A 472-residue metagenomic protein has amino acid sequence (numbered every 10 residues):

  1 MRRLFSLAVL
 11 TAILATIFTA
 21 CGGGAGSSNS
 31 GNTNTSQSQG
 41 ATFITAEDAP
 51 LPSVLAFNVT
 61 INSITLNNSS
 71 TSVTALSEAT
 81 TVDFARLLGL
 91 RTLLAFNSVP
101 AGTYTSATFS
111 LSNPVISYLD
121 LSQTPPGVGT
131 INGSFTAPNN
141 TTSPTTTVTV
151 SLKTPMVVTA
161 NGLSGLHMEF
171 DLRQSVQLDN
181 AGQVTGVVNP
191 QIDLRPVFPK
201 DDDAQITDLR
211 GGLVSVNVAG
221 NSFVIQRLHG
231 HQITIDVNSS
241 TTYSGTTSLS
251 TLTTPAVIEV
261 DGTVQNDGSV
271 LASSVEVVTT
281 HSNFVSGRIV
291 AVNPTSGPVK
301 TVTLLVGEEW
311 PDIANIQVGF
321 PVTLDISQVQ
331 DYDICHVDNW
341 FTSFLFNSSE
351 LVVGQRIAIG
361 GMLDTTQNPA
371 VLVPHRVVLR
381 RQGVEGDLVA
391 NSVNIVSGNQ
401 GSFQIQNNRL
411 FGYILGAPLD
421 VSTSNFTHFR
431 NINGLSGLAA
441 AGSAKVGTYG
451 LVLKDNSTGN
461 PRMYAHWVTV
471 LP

Functional and structural regions predicted by a protein language model:
M1-V9: Bacterial N-terminal signal peptides that target proteins for export
T11-A15: Alpha-helical transmembrane segments
I17-A20: C-terminal motif of bacterial Sec signal peptides marking the signal peptidase cleavage site
G22-D312, F320-N394, Q400-H428, G442 (+1 more regions): A short, solvent-exposed, low-complexity linear motif enriched for acidic/polar residues with Pro/Gly/Ser/Thr
N431-G434: C-terminal soluble interaction/assembly domains
